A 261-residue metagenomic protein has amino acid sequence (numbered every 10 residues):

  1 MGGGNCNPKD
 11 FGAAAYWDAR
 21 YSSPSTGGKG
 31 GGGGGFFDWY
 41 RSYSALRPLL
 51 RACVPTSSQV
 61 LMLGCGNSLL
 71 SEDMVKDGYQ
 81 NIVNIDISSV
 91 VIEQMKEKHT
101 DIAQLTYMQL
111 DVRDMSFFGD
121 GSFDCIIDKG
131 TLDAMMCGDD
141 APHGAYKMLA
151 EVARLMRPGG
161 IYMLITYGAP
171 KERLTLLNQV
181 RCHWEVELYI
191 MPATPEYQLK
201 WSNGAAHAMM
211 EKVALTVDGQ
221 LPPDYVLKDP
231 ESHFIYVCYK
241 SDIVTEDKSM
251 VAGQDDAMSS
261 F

Functional and structural regions predicted by a protein language model:
N7-D10, T26-R47: Conserved SAM-binding loop and adjacent beta-strand
F36-S58, L69, D73: Conserved alpha-helix/loop element of class I SAM-dependent methyltransferases that forms part of the SAM/SAH-binding
Q59-M115, A150: Class I SAM-dependent methyltransferase SAM/SAH-binding core
R113-I126: A short acidic, Gly/Pro-enriched loop at the edge of an enzyme's catalytic core that lines a small-molecule cofactor
P142-P158: A short glycine-rich, Lys/Arg-flanked "PGG" loop and its adjoining helix->strand segment in the class I
Y146-A150, P170-A214: Conserved Class I S-adenosyl-L-methionine
P158-T166: Conserved beta-strand signature within the Rossmann-like core of class I S-adenosyl-L-methionine
K200-F261: Core SAM-dependent methyltransferase catalytic element
